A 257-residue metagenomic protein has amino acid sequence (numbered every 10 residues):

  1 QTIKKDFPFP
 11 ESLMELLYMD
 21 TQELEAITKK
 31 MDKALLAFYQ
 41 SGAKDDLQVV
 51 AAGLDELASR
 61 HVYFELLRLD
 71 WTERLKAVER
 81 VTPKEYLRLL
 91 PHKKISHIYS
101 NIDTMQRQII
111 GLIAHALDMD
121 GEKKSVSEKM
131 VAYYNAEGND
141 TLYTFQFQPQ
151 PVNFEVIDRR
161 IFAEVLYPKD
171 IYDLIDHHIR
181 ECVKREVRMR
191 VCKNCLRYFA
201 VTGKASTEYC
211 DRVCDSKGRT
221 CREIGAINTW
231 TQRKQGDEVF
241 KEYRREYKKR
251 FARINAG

Functional and structural regions predicted by a protein language model:
Q1-T202, E238-G257: Short helix-coil boundary/hinge micro-motifs
D70, E208-D211, A226, D237: Generic preference for flexible, low-structure residues
K204-I224: Cysteine-rich micro-motifs
K217-D237: Short metal-binding segments enriched for Cys and/or His
